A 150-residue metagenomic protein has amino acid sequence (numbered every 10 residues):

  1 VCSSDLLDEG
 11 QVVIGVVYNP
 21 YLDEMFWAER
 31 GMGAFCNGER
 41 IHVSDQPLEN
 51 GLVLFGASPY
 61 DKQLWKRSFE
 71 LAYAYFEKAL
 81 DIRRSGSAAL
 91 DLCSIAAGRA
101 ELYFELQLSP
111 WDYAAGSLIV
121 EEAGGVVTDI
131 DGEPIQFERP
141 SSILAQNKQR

Functional and structural regions predicted by a protein language model:
V1-S3: Conserved small/polar residues in nucleotide/adenosyl-binding loops
D5-L92, E133-I135, R139-R150: Acidic beta-strand-loop-alpha-helix segment within the catalytic core of divalent metal-dependent phosphate-processing
C93-A96, A114-E122: Hydrophobic residues within well-ordered alpha-helices
A97-L102, G125-V126: Alpha-to-beta junction loops
E105, I130: Short beta-strand and adjacent tight-turn residues that come in two discontinuous sequence segments and form the edges
W111: Acidic donor-binding loop at a coil-to-helix junction in glycosyltransferase catalytic cores that engages
E122-G125, G132: Short glycine/proline-rich, acidic loop/turn segments that cap or connect secondary-structure elements
